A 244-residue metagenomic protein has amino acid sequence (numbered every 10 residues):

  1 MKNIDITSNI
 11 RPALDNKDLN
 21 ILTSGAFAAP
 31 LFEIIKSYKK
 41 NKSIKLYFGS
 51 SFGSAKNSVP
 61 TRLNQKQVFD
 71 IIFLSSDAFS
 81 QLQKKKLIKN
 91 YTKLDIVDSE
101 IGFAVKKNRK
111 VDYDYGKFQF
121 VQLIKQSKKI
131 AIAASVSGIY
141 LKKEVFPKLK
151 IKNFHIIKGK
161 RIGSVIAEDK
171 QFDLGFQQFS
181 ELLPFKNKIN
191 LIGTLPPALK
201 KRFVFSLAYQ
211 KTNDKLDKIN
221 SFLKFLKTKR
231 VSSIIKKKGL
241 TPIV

Functional and structural regions predicted by a protein language model:
M1-K39, K45, F52-N57, T61-D70 (+3 more regions): Exported/periplasmic ABC-transporter solute-binding proteins
